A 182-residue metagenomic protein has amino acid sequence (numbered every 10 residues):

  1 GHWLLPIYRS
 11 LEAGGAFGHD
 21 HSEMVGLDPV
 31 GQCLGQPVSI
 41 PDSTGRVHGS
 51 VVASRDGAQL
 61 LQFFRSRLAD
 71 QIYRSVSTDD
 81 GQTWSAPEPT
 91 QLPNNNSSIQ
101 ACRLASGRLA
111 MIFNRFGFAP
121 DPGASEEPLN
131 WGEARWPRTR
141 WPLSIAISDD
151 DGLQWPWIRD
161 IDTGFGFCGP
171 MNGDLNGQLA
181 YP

Functional and structural regions predicted by a protein language model:
G1-P182: Asp-box/BNR beta-propeller blade signature and adjacent active/binding-site loops in extracellular glycan-interacting
